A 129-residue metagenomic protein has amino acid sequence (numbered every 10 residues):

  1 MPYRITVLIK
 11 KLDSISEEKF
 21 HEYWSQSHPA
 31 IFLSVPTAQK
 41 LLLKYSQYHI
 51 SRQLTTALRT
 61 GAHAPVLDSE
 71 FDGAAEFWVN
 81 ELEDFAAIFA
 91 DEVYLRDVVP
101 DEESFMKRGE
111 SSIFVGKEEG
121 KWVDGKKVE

Functional and structural regions predicted by a protein language model:
M1-E129: Macromolecular interaction modules
